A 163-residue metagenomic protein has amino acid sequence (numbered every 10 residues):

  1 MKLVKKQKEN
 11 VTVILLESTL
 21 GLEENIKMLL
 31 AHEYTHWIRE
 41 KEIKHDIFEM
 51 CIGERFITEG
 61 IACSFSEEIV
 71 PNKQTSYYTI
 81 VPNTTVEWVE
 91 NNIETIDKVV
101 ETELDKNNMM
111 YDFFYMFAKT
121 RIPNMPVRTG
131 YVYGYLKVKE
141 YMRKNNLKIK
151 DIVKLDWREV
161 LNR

Functional and structural regions predicted by a protein language model:
M1-E23: Active-site scaffold of zinc-dependent metalloenzymes
L20-H36, V86-N108: An acidic intrinsically disordered interaction segment
M28-K41, E59, C63: Active-site recognition of the HExxH zinc-binding catalytic motif
T35, R39-I43, S66-Q74, V138 (+2 more regions): Hydrophobic/aromatic-lined pockets within catalytic cores
H45-I47: Membrane-interface helix caps and helix-loop-helix hairpins in membrane proteins
M50-E87, N91: Post-HExxH zinc-binding segment in Zn-dependent metallohydrolases
T95-R163: Pan-zinc metallopeptidase signature
